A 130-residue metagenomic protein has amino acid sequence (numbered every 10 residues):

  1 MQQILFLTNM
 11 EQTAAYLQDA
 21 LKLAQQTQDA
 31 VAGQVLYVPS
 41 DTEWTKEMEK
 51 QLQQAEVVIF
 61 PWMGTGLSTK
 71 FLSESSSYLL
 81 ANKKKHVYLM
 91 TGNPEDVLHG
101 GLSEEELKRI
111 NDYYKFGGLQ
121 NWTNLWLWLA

Functional and structural regions predicted by a protein language model:
M1-A130: An N-terminal assembly and electron-transfer interface module characteristic of large anaerobic redox and radical
